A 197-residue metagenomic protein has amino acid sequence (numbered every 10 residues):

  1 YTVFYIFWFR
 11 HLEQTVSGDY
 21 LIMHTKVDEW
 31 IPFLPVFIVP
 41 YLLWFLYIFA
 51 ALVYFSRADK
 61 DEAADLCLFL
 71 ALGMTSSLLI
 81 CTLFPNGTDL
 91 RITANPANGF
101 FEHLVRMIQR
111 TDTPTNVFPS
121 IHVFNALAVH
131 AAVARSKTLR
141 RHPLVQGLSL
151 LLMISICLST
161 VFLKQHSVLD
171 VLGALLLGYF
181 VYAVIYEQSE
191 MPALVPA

Functional and structural regions predicted by a protein language model:
Y1-I48, P96-N98, V105: N-terminal transmembrane-helix/juxtamembrane module of multi-pass inner/ER membrane proteins
I6-W8, M74-L83, L151-V161: Aromatic-anchored segments of alpha-helical transmembrane domains
F9, L52-F55, C81, C157-T160 (+2 more regions): Structural signal for membrane-spanning alpha-helices in multi-pass inner-membrane proteins, emphasizing helix cores
E13-K26, S56-Q146, P192-P196: Membrane-interface loops
I38-L52, A71, T75, N125: Hydrophobic alpha-helical transmembrane segments
Y47-A51, A126-A132, L151-S159: Hydrophobic, membrane-inserted alpha-helices
R91-N95, T113-F118, S155-Y182: Interfacial helix-loop-helix junctions of multi-pass membrane proteins
H130-R135, G178-Y186: Hydrophobic transmembrane alpha-helices
